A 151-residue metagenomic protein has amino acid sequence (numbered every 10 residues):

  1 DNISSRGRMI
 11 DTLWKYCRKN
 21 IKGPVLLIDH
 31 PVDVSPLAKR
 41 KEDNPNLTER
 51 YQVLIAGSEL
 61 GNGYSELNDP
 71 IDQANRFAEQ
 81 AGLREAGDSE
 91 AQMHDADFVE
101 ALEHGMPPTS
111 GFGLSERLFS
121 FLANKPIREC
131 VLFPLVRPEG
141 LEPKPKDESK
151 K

Functional and structural regions predicted by a protein language model:
D1-L60, E79-M106, K144-K151: Metal-assisted phosphate- and nucleotidyl-transfer catalytic regions
D33-L37, L60-N62, L67-P70, S120 (+1 more regions): Flexible loop/turn segments at secondary-structure boundaries
K39-E42, S65, D69-D72, P107 (+1 more regions): Short capping/connector residues at structural and topological boundaries
V53-E66, M106-N124: Conserved phosphate/anionic-ligand binding catalytic regions in large, soluble enzymes, centered on
N68-G82: Active/binding-pocket-proximal capping segment
D72, R76, M93-D97, A101 (+2 more regions): Short amphipathic alpha-helical segments
E103, E116-F119, N124-K151: Acidic, carboxylate-rich catalytic segments that either coordinate divalent cations
